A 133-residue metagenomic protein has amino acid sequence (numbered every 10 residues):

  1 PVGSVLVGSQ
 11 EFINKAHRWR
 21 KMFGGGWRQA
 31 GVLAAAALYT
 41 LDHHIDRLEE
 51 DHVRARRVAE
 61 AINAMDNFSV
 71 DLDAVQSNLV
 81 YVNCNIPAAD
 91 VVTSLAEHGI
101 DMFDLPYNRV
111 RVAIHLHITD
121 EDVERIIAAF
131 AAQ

Functional and structural regions predicted by a protein language model:
P1-C84: Active-site C-terminal subdomain of aminotransferase-like
R56, N63-A132: Conserved C-terminal alpha-helix-loop-beta "cap" of PLP-dependent enzymes that closes/shapes the active-site mouth
